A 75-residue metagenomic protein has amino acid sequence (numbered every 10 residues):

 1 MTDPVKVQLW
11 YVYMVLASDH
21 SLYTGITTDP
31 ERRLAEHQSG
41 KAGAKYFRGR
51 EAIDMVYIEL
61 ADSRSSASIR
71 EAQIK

Functional and structural regions predicted by a protein language model:
M1-A42, R48-A61, S65-K75: GIY-YIG nuclease catalytic motif and its immediate N-terminal context
